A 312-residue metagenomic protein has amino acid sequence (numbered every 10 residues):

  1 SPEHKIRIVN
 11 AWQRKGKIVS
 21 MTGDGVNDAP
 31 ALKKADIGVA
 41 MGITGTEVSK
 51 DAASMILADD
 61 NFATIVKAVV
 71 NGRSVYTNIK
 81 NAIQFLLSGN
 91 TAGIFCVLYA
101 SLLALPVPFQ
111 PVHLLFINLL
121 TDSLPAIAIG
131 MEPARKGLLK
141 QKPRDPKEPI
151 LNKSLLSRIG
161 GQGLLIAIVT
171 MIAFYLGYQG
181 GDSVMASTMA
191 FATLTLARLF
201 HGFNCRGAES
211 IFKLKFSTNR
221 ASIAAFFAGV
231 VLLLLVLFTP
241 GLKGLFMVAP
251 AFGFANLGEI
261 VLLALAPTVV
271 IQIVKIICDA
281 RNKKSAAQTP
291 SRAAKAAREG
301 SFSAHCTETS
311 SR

Functional and structural regions predicted by a protein language model:
S1-N27, K33-I37, I79, S101-A104 (+2 more regions): Cytosolic catalytic headpiece
P2-S20, A40-E209: Membrane-embedded transport module
I117-T121, T193-H201, G229-V236, L263-I271: Alpha-helical transmembrane segments of multi-pass membrane proteins
E148, S183, K215-T218, V248-G253: Helix-boundary and loop/linker segments of multi-pass membrane transporters
L151, L155, E209-V230: C-terminal membrane-solvent junction of multi-pass transporters and transport-like membrane proteins
V169-A173, A228-G244: Hydrophobic alpha-helical transmembrane segments in multi-pass integral membrane proteins
S187, A221-A225, N256-I260, A264: Transmembrane alpha-helices of multi-pass eukaryotic membrane proteins
L199, N204-T218, G244-M247: Transmembrane alpha-helical segments that serve as helix-helix packing and pore/cofactor-lining elements in multipass
